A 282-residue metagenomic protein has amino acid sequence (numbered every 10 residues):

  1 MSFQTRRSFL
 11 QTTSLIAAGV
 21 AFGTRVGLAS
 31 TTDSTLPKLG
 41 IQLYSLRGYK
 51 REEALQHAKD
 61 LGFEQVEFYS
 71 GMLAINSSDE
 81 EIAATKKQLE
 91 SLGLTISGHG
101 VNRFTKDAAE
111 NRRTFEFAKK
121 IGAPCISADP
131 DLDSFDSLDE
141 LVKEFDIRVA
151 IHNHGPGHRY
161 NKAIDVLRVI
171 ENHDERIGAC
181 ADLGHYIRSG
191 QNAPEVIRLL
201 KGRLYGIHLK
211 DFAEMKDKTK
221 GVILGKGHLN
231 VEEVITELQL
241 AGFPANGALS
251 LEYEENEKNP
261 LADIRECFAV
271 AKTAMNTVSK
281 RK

Functional and structural regions predicted by a protein language model:
S2-G40, R47-L61, A163, L167-C180 (+1 more regions): Histidine-acidic metal/acid-base catalytic patches
S14-G19, E52-E53, Q88-G178, I187-S189 (+3 more regions): Active-site acidic/histidine proton-transfer and metal-coordination neighborhood in alpha/beta enzyme cores
P37-Q42, V66-F68, I96-V101, I126-A128 (+4 more regions): Hydrophobic faces of well-ordered beta-strands that scaffold small-molecule active sites in alpha/beta enzyme cores
Y44-L46, Y69-L73, V101-F104, D131 (+4 more regions): Active-site beta-loop-alpha junctions enriched in small/polar residues
A54-Y69, G122: Catalytic domains of carbohydrate-active enzymes, especially glycoside hydrolases
E67-A84: Glycine-rich, proline-tolerant flexible connector loops at the mouths of alpha/beta enzymes
S70, S77, A123, A150-I151 (+2 more regions): Short amphipathic alpha-helical segments at helix-loop
I75, I82, A128, R159 (+2 more regions): Flexible, glycine- and charge-enriched loops at secondary-structure boundaries
